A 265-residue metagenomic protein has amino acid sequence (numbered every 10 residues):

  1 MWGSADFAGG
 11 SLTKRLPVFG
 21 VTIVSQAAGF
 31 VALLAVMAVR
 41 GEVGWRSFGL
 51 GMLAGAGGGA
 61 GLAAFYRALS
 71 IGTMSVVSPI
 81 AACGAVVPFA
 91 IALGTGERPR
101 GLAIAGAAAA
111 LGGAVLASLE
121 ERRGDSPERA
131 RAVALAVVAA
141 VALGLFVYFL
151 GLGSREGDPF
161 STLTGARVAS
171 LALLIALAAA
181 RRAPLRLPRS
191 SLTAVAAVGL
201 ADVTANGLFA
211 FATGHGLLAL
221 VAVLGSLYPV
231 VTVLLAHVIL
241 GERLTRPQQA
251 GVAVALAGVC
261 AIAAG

Functional and structural regions predicted by a protein language model:
M1, A38-G58, E97-G112, V137 (+2 more regions): Structural signature of hydrophobic alpha-helical transmembrane segments
M1-G20, G106-A107, V115, D125-S161 (+1 more regions): Glycine-/small-residue-enriched transmembrane alpha-helix faces in small-molecule transporters and effluxers
S4-L16, A63-G72, I80, G94 (+4 more regions): Juxtamembrane C-cap of transmembrane helices in multi-pass membrane transport proteins
A8-F19, V24-L53, A63-G72, L119-A134 (+4 more regions): Membrane-interface interhelical linkers
V18-T22, V77, T162-L163, V221: Juxtamembrane helix-start motifs in multi-pass secondary transporters
A27-L33, I80-L93, A169-L173, A205-F209 (+2 more regions): Alpha-helical transmembrane segments of compact multi-pass small-molecule transporters, enriched in specific families
A28, V87-I91, G101-E121, P247-A264: Hydrophobic transmembrane alpha-helices of multi-pass small-molecule transport proteins
L33-V43, P88-A103, V141-D158, A201-A219 (+1 more regions): Hydrophobic alpha-helical transmembrane segments in multi-pass integral membrane proteins
